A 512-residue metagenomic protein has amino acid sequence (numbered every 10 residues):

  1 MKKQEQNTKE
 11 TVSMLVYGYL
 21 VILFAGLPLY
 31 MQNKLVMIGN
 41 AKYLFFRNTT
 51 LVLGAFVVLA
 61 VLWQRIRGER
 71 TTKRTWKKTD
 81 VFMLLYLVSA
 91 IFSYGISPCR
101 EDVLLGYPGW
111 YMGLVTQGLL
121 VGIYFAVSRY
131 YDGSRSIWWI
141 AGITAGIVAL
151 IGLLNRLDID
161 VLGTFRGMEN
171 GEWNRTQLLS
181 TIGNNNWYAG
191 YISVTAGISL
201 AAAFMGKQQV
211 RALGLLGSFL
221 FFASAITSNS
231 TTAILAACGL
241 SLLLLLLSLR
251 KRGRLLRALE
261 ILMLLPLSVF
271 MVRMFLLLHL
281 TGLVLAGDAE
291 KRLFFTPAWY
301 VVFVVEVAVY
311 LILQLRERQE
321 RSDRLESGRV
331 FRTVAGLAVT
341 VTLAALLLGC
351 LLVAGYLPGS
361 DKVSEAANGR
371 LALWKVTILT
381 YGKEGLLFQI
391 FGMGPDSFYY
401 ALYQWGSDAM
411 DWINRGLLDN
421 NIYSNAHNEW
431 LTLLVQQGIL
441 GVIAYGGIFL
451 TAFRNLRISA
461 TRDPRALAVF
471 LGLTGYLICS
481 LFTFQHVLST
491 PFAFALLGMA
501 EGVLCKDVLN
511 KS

Functional and structural regions predicted by a protein language model:
K2, N7-T8, M14-Y30, T50-V61 (+9 more regions): Alpha-helical transmembrane segments of multi-pass inner-membrane proteins
M31-F45, I66-E69: Short, hydrophobic transmembrane alpha-helix segments
N33-M37, C99-E101, L153-T164, L351-V363: Helix-to-loop transition at the C-terminal end of transmembrane segments
M37-A41, L104-G109, N186, N229-A236 (+2 more regions): Membrane-interface catalytic loops of GT-C/OST-like multi-pass glycosylation enzymes that act
I38-N48, R74-W76, P108-W110, D288-W299: Interfacial loop-to-helix junctions that mark the boundaries of transmembrane helices in multi-pass membrane
I66-R67, Q314-S322, L504-K511: Membrane-interface capping segments at transmembrane-helix boundaries
N155, D160-L179, E365-A367, E384-V435: Interfacial juxtamembrane loops and adjacent helix segments that form the catalytic/substrate-binding surfaces
F331-V353: Internal/C-terminal transmembrane anchor helices
